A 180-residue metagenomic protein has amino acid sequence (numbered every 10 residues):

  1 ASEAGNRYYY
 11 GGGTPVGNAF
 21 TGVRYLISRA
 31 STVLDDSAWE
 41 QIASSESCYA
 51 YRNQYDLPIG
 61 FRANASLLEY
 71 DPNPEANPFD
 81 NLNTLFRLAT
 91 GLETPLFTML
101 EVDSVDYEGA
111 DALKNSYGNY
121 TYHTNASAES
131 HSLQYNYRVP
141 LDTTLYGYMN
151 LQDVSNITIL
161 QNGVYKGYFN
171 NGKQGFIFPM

Functional and structural regions predicted by a protein language model:
A1-F20: Luminal/periplasmic acceptor-recognition loop/helix of membrane-associated glycosyltransferases
P15-M180: Flexible, solvent-exposed extracytoplasmic
